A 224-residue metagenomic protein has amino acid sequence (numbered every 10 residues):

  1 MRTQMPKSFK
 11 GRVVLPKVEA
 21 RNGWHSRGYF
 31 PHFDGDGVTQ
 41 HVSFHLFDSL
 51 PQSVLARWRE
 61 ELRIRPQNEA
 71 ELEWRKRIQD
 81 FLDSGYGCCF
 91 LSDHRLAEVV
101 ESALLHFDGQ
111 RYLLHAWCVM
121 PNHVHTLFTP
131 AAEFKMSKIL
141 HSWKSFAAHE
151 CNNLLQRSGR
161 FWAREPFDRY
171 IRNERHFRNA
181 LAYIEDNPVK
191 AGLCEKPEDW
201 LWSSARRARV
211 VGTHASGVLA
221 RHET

Functional and structural regions predicted by a protein language model:
M1-T224: Short catalytic/metal-binding and nucleic-acid-binding patches
